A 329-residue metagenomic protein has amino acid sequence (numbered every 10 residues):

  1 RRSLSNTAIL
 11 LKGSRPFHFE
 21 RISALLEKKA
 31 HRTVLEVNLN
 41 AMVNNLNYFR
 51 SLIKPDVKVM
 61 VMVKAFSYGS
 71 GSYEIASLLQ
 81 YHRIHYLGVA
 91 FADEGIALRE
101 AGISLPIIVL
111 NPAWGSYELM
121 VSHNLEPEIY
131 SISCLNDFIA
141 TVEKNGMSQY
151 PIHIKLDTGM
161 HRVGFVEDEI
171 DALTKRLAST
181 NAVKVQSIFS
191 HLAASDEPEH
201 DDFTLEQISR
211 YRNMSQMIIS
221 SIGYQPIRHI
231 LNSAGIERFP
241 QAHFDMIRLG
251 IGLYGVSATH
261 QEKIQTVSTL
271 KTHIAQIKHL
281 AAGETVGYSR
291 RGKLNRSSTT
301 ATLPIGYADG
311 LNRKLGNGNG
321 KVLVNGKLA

Functional and structural regions predicted by a protein language model:
R1-N44, S51, A92: ATP-dependent carboxylate-amine ligase
I9, L87-G88, R228, I247: Hydrophobic residues within beta-strands of alpha/beta enzymes
E27-N38, S77, S122-P127, E199-H200: Glycine-rich tight-turn/loop motif centered on a GG-T
A30-R32, S104-A113, E126-S131, S148-K155 (+1 more regions): Short hydrophobic/aromatic-enriched beta-strand-loop microsegments
V34, A41-L46, S51-L52, A65-L78 (+4 more regions): Active-site loop/helix belt of alpha/beta enzymes
S51-L125, I129-F138, I236-R238: N-terminal active-site wall of soluble small-molecule enzyme domains
K271-G318: Functionally critical, mid-to-C-terminal surface segments that flank or help form catalytic/ligand
N319-N325: Short conserved beta-strand and strand-loop elements enriched in small hydrophobics with frequent Asp/Gly
